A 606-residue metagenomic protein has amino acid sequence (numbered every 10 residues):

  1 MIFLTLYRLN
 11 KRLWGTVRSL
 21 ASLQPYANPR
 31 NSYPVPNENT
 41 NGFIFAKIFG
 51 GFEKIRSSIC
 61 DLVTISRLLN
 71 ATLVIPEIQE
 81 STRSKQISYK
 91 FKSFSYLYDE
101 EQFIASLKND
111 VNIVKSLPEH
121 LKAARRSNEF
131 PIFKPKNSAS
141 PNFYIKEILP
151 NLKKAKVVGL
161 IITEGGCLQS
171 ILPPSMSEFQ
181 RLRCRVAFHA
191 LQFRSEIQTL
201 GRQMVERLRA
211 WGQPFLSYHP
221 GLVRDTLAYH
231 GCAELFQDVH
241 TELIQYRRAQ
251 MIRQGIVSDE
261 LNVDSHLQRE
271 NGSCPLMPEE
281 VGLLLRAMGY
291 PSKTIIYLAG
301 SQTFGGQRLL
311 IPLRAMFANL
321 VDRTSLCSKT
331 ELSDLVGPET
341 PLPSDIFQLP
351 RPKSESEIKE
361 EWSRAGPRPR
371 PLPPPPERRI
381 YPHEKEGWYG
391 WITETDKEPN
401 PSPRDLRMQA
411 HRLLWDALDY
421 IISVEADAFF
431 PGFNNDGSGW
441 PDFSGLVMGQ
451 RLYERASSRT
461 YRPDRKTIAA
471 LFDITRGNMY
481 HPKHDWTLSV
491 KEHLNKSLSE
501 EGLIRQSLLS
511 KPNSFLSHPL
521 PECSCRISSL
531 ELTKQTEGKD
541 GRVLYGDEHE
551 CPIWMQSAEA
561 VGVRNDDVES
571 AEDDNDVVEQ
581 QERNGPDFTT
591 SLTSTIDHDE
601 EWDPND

Functional and structural regions predicted by a protein language model:
M1-G272, L285-A315, T330, E339-T340 (+2 more regions): Secretory-pathway glycan-assembly enzymes, especially type II membrane glycosyltransferases that use nucleotide-sugar
C60, E80, D416-K466: A donor-sugar binding/catalytic signature common to diverse glycosyltransferases and related nucleotide-sugar
H219, A299, R323, P431-F433: Generic beta-strand/beta-sheet core signal
R269, R323-P338, S344-F429: Donor nucleotide-activated moiety binding/catalytic core segment of transferases that use nucleotide-activated donors
C274-L283, Q307, W415: Well-ordered, non-membrane alpha-helical segments in soluble/globular domains
R286, S301, A315-A318, N434 (+2 more regions): Hydrophobic alpha-helix feature that most strongly marks membrane-spanning transmembrane helices and their immediate
N319-L320, L326, P401-P403, D599 (+1 more regions): Long mid-to-C-terminal assembly/interaction modules of large eukaryotic proteins
N319-L335, S457-A469: A generic structural motif
